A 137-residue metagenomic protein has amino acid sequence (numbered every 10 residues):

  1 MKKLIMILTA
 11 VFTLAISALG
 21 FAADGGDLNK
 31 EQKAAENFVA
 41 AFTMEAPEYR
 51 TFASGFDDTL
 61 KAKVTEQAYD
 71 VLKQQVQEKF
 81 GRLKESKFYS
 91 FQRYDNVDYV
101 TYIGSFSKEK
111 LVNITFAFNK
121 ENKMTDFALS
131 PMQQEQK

Functional and structural regions predicted by a protein language model:
M1-L8: Bacterial N-terminal signal peptides that target proteins for export
L8-S17: Bacterial N-terminal signal peptides
L14-A15, T59, F127: Alpha-helical membrane-embedding segments and immediately adjacent membrane-interface amphipathic helices
A18-M44: Short, low-complexity N-terminal intrinsically disordered segments enriched in polar/charged residues
R50-R93: Short solvent-exposed beta->alpha transition segments
R93-K137: Exposed beta-sheet edge and beta->alpha loop/turn motif
